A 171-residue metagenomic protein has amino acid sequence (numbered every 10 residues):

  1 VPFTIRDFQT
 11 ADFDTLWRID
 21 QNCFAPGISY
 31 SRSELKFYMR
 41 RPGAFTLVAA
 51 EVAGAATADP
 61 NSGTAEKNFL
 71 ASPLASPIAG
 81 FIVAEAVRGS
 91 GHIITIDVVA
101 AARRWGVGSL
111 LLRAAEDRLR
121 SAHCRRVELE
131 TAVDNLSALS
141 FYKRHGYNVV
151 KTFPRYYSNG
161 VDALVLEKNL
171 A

Functional and structural regions predicted by a protein language model:
F3, D7-W105, S109-A114, R118-A122 (+1 more regions): Acetyl-CoA-dependent GNAT
F24, F81, A102, F141 (+2 more regions): Conserved hydrophobic/aromatic "anchor" residues that stabilize well-ordered secondary structure elements
E34, A53, V133, Y156-Y157: Conserved beta-strand edge residues that scaffold enzyme active sites
V99, E130-D134: Residue-level recognition of the GNAT/N-acetyltransferase active site
L111, N135-A138: Conserved short alpha-helix immediately C-terminal to the canonical SAM/SAH-binding motif I of Rossmann-like
E128-T131, K143, N148-V165: Conserved catalytic-core motifs of GNAT/GCN5-like acyltransferases
